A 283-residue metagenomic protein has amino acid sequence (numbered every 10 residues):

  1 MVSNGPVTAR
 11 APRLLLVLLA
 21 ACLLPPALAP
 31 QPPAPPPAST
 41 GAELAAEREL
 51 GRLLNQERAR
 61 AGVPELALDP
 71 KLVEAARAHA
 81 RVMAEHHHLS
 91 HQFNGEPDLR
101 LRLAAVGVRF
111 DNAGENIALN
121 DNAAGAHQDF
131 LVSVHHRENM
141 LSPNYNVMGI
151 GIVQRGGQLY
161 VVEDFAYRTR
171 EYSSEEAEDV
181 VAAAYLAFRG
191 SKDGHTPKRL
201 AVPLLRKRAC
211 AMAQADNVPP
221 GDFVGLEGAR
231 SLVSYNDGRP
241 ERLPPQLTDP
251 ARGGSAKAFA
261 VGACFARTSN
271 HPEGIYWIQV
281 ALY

Functional and structural regions predicted by a protein language model:
N4-L15: Bacterial N-terminal signal peptides that target proteins for export
L15-P25: Bacterial N-terminal signal peptides
P26-A34: Signal peptide processing junction and immediate N-terminal pro/mature segment of secreted/exported proteins
P32-P33, A42-L101, V134-R137, S142-G149 (+2 more regions): Short, well-ordered surface patches within globular domains
D98-A166, V218-Y283: A well-ordered secondary-structure block
R168-Y172: Primarily interfacial, aromatic-capped hydrophobic alpha-helices that serve as membrane anchors
